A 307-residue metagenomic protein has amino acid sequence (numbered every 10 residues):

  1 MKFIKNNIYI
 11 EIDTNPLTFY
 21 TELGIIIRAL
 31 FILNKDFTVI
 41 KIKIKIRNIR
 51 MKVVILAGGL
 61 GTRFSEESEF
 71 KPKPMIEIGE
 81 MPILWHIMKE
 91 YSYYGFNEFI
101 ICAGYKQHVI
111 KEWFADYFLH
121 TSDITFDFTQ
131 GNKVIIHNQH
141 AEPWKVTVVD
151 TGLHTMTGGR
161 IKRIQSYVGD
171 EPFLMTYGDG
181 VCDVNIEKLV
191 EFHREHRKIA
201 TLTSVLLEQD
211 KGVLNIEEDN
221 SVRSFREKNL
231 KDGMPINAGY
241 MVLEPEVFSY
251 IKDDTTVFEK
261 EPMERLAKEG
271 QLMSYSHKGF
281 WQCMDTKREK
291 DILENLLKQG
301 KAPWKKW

Functional and structural regions predicted by a protein language model:
Y9, T18-Y20, I25, I32 (+1 more regions): Short, positively charged and aromatic/hydrophobic N-terminal segments
R47-Y117, V148: N-terminal glycine-rich phosphate-binding loop and ensuing alpha1 helix
V53-I55, I101, M175, A200-T203 (+1 more regions): Structural beta-sheet core signal
M75, V213-I216, M263, S274: A structural signal for short hydrophobic beta-strand segments in well-ordered beta-sheet cores
I110-E218: Conserved beta-loop-beta/alpha segment of the NTase-like Rossmann-fold superfamily that binds/positions NTPs
P172-L174, V181, N185-R194, L206-Q209 (+1 more regions): Catalytic-core segments of class I nucleotidyltransferases/pyrophosphorylases that form NMP-activated intermediates
